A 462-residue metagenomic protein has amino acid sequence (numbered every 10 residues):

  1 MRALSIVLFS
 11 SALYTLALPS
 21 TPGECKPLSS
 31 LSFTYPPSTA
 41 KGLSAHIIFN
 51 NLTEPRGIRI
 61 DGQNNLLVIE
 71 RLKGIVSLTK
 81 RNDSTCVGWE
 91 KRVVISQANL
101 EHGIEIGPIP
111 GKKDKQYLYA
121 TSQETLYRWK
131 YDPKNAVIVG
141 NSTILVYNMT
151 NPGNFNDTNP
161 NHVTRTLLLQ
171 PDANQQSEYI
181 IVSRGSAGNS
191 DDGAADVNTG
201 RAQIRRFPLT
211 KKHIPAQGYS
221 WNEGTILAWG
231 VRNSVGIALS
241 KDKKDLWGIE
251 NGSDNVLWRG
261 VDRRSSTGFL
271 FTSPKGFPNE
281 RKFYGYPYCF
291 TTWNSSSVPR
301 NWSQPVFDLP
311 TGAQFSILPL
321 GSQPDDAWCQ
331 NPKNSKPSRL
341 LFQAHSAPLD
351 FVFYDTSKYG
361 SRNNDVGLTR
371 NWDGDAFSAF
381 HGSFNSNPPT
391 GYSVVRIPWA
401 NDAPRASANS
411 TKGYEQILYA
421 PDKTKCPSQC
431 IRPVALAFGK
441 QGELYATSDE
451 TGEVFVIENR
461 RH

Functional and structural regions predicted by a protein language model:
M1-A17: Fungal secretory targeting signals
T21-S38, S186-D191, T199-W221, R232-N233 (+2 more regions): Beta-propeller domain segments
H46-K73, H345-D355, N363, F377-A379: Beta-strand-rich domains and repeat architectures in extracellular enzymes and scaffolds, especially beta-propellers
I47-L52, V93-A98, V146-N151, D157-N159 (+4 more regions): Surface loop/turn motifs at the tips and blade-to-blade linkers of beta-strand repeat domains
I58, I104, G111, L167 (+3 more regions): Hydrophobic core register within WD40 beta-propeller blades
N65-V68, Q116-A120, Y179-S183, D245-I249 (+3 more regions): Conserved beta-propeller blade signature
V76-K112, Q116-L118: Blade-loop segments of beta-propeller domains
N99-E101, E124-D172, A228: Asp-box/WD-like beta-propeller blade repeats and closely related beta-sheet repeat scaffolds
